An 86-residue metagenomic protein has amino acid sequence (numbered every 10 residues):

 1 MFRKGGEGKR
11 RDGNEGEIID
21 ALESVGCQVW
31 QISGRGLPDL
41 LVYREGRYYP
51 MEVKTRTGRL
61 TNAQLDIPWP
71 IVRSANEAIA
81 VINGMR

Functional and structural regions predicted by a protein language model:
M1-R86: Catalytic phosphate/metal-binding cores of nucleic-acid and nucleotide-processing enzymes, i.e., regions that mediate
